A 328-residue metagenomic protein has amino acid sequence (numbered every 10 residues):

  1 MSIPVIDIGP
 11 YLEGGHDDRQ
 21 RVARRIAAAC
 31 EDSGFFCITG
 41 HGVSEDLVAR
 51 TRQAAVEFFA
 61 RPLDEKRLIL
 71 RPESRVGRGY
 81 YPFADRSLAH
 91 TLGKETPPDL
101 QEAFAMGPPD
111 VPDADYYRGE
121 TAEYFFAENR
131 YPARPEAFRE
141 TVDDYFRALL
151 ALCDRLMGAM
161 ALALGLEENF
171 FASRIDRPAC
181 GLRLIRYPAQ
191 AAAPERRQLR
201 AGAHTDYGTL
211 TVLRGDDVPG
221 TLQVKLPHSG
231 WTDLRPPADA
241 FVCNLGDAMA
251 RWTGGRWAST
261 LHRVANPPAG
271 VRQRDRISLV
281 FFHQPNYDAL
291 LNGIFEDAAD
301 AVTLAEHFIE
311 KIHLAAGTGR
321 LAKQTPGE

Functional and structural regions predicted by a protein language model:
M1-E328: Peripheral, non-catalytic segments flanking oxidoreductase cores
